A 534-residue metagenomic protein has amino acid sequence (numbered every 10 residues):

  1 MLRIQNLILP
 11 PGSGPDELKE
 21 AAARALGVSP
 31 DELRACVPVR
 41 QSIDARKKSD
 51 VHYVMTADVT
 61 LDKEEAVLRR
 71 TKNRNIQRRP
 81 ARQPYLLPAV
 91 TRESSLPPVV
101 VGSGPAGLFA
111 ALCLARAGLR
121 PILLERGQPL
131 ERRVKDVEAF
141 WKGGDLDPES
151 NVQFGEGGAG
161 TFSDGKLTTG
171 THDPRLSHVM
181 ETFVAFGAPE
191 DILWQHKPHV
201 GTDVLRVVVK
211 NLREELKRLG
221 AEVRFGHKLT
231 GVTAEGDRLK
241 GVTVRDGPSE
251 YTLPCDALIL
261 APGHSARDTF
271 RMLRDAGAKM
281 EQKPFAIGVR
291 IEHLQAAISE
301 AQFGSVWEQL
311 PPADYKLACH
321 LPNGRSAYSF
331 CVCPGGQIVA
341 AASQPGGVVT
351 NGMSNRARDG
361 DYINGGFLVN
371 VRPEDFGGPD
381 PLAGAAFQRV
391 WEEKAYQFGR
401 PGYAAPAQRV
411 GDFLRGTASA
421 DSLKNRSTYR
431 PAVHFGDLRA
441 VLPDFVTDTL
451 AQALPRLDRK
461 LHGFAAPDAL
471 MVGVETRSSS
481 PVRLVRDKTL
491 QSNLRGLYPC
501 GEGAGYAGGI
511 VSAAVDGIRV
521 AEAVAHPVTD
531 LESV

Functional and structural regions predicted by a protein language model:
M1-Y53, A57-V534: Residues forming the flavin
